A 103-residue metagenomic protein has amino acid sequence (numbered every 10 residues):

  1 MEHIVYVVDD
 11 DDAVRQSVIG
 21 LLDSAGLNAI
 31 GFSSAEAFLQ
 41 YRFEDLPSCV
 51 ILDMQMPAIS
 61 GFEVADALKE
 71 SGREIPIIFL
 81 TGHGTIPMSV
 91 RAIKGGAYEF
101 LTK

Functional and structural regions predicted by a protein language model:
E2-A13, V18-L22, V50: Conserved acidic segment of CheY-like receiver
R15, P57, T81, T85: The feature encodes the CheY-like receiver
G31-C49: Acidic, metal-coordinating helix/loop segments flanking the phosphotransfer/catalytic sites of two-component signaling
S33-S34, I59-V64: Acidic catalytic/metal-coordinating carboxylates
D45-S48, E70-P76: His-Asp phosphorelay/catalytic-motif detector in bacterial-type signaling
E74-G84, I93: A short, hydrophobic beta-strand element within the central beta-sheet of small alpha/beta folds
K103: A Lys-centered signature of the CheY-like receiver
